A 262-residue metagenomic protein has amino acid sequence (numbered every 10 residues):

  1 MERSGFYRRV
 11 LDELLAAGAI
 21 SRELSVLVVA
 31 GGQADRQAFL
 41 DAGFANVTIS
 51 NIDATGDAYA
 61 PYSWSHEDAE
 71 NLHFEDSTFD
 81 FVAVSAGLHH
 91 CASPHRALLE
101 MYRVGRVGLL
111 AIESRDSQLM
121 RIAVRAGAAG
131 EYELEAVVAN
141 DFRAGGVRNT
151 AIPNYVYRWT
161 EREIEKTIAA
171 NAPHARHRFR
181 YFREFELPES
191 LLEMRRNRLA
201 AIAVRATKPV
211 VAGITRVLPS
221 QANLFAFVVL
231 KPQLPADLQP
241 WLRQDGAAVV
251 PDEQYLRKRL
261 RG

Functional and structural regions predicted by a protein language model:
E2-L24, A34-D35: Conserved alpha-helix/loop element of class I SAM-dependent methyltransferases that forms part of the SAM/SAH-binding
S25-N71: Class I SAM-dependent methyltransferase SAM/SAH-binding core
N71-D76, A92: Short conserved loop adjoining the S-adenosyl-L-methionine
A83: A conserved beta-strand element that flanks and buttresses the S-adenosyl-L-methionine
H95-A111: A short glycine-rich, Lys/Arg-flanked "PGG" loop and its adjoining helix->strand segment in the class I
V107-F142, Y155: Conserved class I S-adenosyl-L-methionine
I152-F182: Short alpha-helix
R176-G262: A C-terminal cap/extension of S-adenosyl-L-methionine-dependent methyltransferases that defines the acceptor-substrate
